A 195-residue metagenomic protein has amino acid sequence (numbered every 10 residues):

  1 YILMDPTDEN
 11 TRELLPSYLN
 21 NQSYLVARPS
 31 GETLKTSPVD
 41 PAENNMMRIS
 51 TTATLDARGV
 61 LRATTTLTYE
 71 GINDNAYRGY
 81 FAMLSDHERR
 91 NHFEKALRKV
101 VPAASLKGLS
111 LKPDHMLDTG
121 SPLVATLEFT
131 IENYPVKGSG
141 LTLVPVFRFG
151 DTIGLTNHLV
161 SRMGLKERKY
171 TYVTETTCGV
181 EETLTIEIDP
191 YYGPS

Functional and structural regions predicted by a protein language model:
Y1-S195: A sensor for short, sequence-defined functional sites
